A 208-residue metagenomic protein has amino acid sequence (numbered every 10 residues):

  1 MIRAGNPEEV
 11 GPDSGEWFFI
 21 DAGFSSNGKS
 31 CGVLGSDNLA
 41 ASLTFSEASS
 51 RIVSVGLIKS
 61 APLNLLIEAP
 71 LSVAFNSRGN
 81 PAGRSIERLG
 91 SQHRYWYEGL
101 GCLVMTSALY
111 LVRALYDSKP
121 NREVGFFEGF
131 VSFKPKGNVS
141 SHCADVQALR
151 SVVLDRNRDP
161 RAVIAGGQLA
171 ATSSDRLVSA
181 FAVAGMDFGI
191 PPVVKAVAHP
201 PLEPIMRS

Functional and structural regions predicted by a protein language model:
M1-S208: Phosphate- and other anionic-substrate recognition elements at nucleic-acid/protein interfaces
